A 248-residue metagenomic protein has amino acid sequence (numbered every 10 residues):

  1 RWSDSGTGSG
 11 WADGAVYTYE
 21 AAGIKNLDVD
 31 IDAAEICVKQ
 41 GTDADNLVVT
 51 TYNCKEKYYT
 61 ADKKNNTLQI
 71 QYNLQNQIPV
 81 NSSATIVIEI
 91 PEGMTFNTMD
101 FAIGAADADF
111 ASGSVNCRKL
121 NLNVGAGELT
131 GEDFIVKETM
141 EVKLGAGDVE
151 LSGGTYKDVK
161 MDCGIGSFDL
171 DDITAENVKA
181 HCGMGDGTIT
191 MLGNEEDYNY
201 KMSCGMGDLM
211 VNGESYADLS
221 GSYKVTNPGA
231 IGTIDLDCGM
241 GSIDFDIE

Functional and structural regions predicted by a protein language model:
W2-Q71, P79-A102, D107-K119, I189-G193 (+2 more regions): Short linear S-[DN]-x-LW-Φ motif typified by the pepsin-like aspartic protease active-site region
D13-V16, T85-I88, A108, E128-L129 (+3 more regions): A generic local structural motif
D32, G104-A106, G125, G145 (+3 more regions): Intrinsic-disorder/low-complexity detector
N76-S83, A217-Y223: An anionic, turn-rich surface loop/hairpin at beta-sheet edges that serves as a generic interaction/coordination patch
D100-G145, E150-S152: Right-handed parallel beta-helix
G131-E141, D148-E248: Short, surface-exposed interaction patches in beta-rich subdomains that mediate adhesion/assembly near membranes
